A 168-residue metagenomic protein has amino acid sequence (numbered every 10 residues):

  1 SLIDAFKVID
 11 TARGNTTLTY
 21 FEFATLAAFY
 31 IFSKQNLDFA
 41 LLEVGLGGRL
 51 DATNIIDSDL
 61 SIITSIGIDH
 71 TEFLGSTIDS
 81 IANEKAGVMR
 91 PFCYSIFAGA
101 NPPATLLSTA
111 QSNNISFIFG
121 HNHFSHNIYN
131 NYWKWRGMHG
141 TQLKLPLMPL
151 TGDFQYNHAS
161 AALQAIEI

Functional and structural regions predicted by a protein language model:
S1, S58, F154-N157: A generic short alpha-helical patch detector that favors 3-5-residue windows in or near N-terminal regions
S1-I56, E72, S80: ATP-dependent carboxylate-amine ligase catalytic core
R13-L18, L147-D153: A short glycine/serine-rich beta->alpha loop
T16, Q35-E43, S58-L145, A159 (+1 more regions): Acidic, Mg2+-coordinating active-site environments of NTP-dependent enzymes
F21, S95-G99, T151: Glycine- and other small-residue-rich loops at beta-strand/loop junctions that grip anionic moieties
L50-T53, K85, D153: A generic local secondary-structure boundary/capping motif
L150-A162: Short glycine/threonine-rich catalytic loop with a Thr-x-Gly-x-Asp
